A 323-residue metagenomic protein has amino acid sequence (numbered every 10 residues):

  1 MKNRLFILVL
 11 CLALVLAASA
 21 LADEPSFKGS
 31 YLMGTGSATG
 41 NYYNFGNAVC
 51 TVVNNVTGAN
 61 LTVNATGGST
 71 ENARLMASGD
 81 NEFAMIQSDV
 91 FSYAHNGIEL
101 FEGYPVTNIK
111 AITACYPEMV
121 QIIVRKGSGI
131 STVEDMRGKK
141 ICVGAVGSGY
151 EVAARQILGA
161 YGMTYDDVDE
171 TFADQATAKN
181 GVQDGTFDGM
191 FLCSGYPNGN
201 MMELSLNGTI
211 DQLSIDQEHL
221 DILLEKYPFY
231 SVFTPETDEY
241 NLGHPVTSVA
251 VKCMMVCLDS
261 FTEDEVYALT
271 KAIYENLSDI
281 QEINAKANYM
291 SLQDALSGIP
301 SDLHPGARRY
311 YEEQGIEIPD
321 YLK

Functional and structural regions predicted by a protein language model:
M1-S30: Short, low-complexity disordered leader/linker segments with a strong preference for bacterial N-terminal type II
K28, G58, G68-E71, S78 (+4 more regions): Extracytoplasmic
K28-V56, N60-L61, E118-D184, S297 (+1 more regions): Bilobed "Venus flytrap"/periplasmic-binding protein-like clamshell domains and structurally analogous long
C50-G58, A77-N81, N96, G159-M163 (+5 more regions): Sec-exported extracytoplasmic/periplasmic mature domains
N81-Y116, G195-N198: Acidic, polar ligand-binding/catalytic clefts
S88-V90, I98-L100, S128, T164-F261: Pocket-lining segment of extracytoplasmic ligand-binding domains
K139-Q156, Y227-I299: Ligand-binding clefts/hinges and TM-proximal coupling segments of bilobed small-molecule sensing domains
A173, T177, D184, S194-Q212 (+2 more regions): An extracytoplasmic/periplasmic, membrane-proximal ligand-sensing/linker region
